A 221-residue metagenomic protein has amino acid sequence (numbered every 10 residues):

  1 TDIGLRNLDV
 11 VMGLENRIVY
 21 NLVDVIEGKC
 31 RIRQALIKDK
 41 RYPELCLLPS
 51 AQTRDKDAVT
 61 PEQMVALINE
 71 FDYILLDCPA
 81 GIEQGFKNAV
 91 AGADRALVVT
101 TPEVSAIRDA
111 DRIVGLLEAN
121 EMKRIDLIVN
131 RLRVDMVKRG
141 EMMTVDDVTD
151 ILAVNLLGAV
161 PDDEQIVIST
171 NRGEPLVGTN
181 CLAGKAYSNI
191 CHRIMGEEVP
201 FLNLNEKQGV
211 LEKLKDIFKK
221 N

Functional and structural regions predicted by a protein language model:
I3-E70, S169-R172, L176-V177: P-loop/Walker-type NTP enzyme "switch/lid" segment
L8, V25, L48, D77 (+3 more regions): Residue-level signature of catalytic and energy-coupling elements of molecular machines, predominantly ATP/GTP-dependent
V10, D24, E44-L47, R95 (+3 more regions): Residue-level recognition of specific faces of alpha-helices
V19, K29, R33, P61 (+8 more regions): Amphipathic alpha-helical transducer elements in NTP-driven molecular machines
E27-K29, I128-L132, I151-L156, L182-R193: Short, basic, helix/turn surface patches
A66-I168: Conserved catalytic-core segment of NTP-binding enzymes
R172-N221: NTP-binding/hydrolysis catalytic cores, primarily Walker-type P-loop NTPases
